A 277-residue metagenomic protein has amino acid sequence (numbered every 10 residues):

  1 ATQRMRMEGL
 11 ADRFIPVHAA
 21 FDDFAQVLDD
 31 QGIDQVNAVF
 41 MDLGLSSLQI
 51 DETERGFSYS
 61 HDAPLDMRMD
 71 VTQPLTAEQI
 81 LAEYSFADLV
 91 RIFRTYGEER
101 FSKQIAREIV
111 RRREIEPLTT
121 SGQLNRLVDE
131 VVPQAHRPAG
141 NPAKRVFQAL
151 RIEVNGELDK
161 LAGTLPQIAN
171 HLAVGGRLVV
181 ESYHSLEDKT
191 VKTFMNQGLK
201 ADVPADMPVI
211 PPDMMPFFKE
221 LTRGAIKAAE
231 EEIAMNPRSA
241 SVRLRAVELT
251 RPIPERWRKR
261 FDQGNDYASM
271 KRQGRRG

Functional and structural regions predicted by a protein language model:
A1-G277: S-adenosyl-L-methionine-dependent methyltransferase catalytic core, i.e., the SAM/SAH-binding region
